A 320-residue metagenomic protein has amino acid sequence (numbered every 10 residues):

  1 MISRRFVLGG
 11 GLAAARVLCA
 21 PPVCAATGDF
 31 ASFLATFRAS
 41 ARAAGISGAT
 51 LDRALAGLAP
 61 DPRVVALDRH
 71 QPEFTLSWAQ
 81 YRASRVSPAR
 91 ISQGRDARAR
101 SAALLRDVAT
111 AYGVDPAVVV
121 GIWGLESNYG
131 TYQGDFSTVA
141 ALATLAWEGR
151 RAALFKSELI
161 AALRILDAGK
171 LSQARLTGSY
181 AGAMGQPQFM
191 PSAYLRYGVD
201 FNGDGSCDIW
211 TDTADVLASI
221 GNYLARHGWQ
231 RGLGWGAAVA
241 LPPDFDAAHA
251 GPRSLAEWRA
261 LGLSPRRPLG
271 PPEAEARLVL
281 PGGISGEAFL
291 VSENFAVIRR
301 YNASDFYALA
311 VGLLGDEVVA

Functional and structural regions predicted by a protein language model:
M1-I2, F6-A26: N-terminal export signals
A26-R100, R106-A109: An acidic, Gly/Ser/Thr/Pro-rich helix-cap/linker signature
F33, S40-A43, G48-G57, K156-T177 (+1 more regions): A contiguous strand-loop segment
R38, L163, G221-A225, G312: Non-transmembrane alpha-helical segments in soluble domains of secreted/periplasmic/extracellular proteins
I46-L55, D115-G121, A174-T177, C207 (+1 more regions): Surface-exposed patches in mature extracellular/periplasmic domains of secreted proteins
A83-D212, L217-A218: Acidic/His-rich structured neighborhood in mature extracellular/periplasmic domains
Q173, Y180-L269: Flexible, glycine-rich surface segments
F245-A320: C-terminal soluble interaction/assembly domains
